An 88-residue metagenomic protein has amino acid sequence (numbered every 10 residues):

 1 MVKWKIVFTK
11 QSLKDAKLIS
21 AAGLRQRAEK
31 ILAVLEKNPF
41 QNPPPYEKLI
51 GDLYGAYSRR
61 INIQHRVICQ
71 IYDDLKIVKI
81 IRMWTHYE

Functional and structural regions predicted by a protein language model:
V2-L18, A22-K30, I50, R59-R66 (+1 more regions): Enriched for short, Lys/Arg-rich terminal
A33-R59: A short, surface-exposed loop/turn module that caps and links secondary-structure elements
